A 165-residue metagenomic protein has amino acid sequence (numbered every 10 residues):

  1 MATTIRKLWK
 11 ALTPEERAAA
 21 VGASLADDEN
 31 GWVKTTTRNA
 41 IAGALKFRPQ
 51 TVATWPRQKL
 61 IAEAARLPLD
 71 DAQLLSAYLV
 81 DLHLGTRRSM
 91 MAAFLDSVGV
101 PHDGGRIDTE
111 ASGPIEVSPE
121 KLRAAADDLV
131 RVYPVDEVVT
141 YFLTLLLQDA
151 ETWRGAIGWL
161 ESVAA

Functional and structural regions predicted by a protein language model:
M1-T4, W9-L12, T144-L146, W159-S162: Hydrophobic, helix-prone linear segments
A2, A126, T152: Short, conserved catalytic/metal-binding motifs centered on acidic residues
A2-W32: Charged, amphipathic alpha-helical stretches
K7-K10, A124, D128-R131, G158: Intrinsically disordered, low-complexity segments used for protein-protein interactions
D27-D149: Acidic, low-complexity, intrinsically disordered interaction modules
W153-A165: Short, charged, intrinsically disordered terminal tails
